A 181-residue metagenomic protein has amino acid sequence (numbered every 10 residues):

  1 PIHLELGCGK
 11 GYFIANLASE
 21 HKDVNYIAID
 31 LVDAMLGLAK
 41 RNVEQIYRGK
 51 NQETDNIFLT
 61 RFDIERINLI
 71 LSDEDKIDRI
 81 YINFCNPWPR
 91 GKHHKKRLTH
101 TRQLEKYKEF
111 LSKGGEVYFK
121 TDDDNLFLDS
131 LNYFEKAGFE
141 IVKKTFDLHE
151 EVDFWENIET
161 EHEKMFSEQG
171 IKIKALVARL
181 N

Functional and structural regions predicted by a protein language model:
G7-G9: Class I SAM-dependent methyltransferase "Motif I" SAM/SAH-binding loop
V32: Conserved SAM/SAH-binding beta-strand->alpha-helix loop
A39: Conserved SAM-binding loop
V43-E74: S-adenosyl-L-methionine
T99-K113: A short glycine-rich, Lys/Arg-flanked "PGG" loop and its adjoining helix->strand segment in the class I
G114-T121: Conserved beta-strand signature within the Rossmann-like core of class I S-adenosyl-L-methionine
N132, A137-N181: Class I S-adenosyl-L-methionine
